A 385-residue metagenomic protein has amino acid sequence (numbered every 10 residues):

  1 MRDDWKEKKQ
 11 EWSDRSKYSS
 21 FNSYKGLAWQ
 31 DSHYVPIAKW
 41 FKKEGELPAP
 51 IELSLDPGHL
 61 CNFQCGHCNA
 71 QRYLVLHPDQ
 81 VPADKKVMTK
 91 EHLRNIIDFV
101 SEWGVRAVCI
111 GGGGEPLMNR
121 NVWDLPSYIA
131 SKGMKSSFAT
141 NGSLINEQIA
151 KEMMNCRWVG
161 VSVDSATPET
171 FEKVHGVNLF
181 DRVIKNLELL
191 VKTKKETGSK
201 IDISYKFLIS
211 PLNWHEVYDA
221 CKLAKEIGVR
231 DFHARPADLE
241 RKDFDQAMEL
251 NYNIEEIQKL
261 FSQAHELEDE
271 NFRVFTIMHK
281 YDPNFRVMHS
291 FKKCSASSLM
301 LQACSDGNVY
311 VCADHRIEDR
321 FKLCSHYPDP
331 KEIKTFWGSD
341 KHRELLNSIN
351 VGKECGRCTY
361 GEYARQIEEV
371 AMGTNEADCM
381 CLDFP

Functional and structural regions predicted by a protein language model:
M1-A83, S101, K280-H289, S298-M300 (+5 more regions): N-terminal pre-core extensions flanking Radical SAM catalytic domains
M1-N22, D56, D79-A83, M88 (+3 more regions): Radical SAM enzyme [4Fe-4S]-AdoMet core and its adjacent flexible, acidic and glycine-rich loops/tails across
C61, C65-C68, I110, L125 (+4 more regions): Hydrophobic packing within well-folded, soluble alpha/beta domains
R72, G112, V163, P236 (+1 more regions): Residues that line or immediately flank small-molecule/substrate-binding pockets and catalytic motifs
Y73, E115, L144, L239 (+1 more regions): Positions that flank functional sites
L76-A139, S143-N155: Conserved Radical SAM active-site core
